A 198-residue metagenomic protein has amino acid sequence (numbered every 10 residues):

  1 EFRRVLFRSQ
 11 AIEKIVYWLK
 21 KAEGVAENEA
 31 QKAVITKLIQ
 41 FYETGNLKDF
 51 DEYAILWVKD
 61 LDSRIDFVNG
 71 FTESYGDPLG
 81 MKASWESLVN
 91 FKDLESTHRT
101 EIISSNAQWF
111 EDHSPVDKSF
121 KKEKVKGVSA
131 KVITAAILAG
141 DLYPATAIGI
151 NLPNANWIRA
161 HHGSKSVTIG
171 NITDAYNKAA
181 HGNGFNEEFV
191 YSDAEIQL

Functional and structural regions predicted by a protein language model:
F2-L6: Short, small-residue-biased leader/transition segments that mark boundaries at the very start of proteins
F7, Y17-A22: Long, charge-dense tracts
I12-L19, I35-N46: Short amphipathic alpha-helical coiled-coil/interface segments
A22-V25, I35, Q197-L198: Conserved catalytic-core segments centered on acid/base and nucleophilic motifs
K37, N46-N69, G184-L198: Catalytic or ion-translocation cores adjacent to nucleophile or general acid/base/metal-coordination motifs in diverse
D51-L94, H98, Q108, V116-S119 (+1 more regions): Active-site-proximal, well-structured secondary-structure segments within enzyme catalytic domains
K122-L198: Active-site-adjacent "gating/activation" loops or surface patches in catalytic cores
